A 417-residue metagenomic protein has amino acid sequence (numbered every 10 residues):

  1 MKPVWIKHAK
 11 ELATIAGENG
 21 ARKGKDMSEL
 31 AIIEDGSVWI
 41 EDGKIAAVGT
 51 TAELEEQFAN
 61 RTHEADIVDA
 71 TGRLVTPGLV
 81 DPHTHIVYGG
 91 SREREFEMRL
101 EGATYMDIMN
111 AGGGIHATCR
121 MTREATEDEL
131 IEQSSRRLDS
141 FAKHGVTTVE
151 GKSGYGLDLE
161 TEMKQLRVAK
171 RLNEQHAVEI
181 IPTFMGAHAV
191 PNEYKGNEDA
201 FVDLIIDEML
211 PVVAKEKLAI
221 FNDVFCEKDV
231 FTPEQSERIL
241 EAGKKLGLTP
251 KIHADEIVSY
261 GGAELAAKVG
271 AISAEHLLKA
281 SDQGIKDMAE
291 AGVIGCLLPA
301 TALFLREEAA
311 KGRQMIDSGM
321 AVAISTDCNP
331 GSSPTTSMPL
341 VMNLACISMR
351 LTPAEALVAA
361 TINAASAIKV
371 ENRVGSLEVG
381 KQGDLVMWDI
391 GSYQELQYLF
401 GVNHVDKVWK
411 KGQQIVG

Functional and structural regions predicted by a protein language model:
K2, A13-T76: Histidine-rich, glycine-flanked metal-binding segment
W5, E64-D69, P182, V408: Conserved beta-strand scaffold positions in the cores of enzyme catalytic domains, especially in NTP/NDP-utilizing
A9, V38, G43, G72 (+14 more regions): Divalent metal-coordination and catalytic microenvironments
R61, A65-Q133: Metal-associated gating/positioning segment near the N- to mid-region
T62, Y398-V408: Short, compositionally biased
G114-S134, D139-S140, T147-Y260: Metal-coordinating catalytic core of metallo-dependent amide/deamination hydrolases
T249, S259-S376, W388-Y393, F400-V402 (+1 more regions): Active-site-adjacent C-terminal substructures of enzyme catalytic domains
